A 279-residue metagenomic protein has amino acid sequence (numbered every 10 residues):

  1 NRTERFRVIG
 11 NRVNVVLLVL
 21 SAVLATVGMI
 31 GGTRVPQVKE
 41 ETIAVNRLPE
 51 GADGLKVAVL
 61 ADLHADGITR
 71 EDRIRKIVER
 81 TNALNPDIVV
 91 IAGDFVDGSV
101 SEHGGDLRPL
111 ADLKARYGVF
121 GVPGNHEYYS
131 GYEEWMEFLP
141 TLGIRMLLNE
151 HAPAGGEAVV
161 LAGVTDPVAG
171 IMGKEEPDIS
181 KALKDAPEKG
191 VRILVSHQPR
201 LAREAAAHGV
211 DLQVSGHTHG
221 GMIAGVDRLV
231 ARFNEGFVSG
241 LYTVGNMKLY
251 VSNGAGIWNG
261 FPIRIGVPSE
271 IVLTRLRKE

Functional and structural regions predicted by a protein language model:
E4-R5, T69: Juxtamembrane loop-helix boundary motifs flanking transmembrane segments in multi-pass membrane proteins
R5-G32: Internal/C-terminal transmembrane anchor helices
M29-P36, E50: N-terminal secretory/membrane-targeting segments
K39-E40, R47-E279: Soluble catalytic domains of enzymes that build or remodel membrane lipids, polysaccharides, and related
